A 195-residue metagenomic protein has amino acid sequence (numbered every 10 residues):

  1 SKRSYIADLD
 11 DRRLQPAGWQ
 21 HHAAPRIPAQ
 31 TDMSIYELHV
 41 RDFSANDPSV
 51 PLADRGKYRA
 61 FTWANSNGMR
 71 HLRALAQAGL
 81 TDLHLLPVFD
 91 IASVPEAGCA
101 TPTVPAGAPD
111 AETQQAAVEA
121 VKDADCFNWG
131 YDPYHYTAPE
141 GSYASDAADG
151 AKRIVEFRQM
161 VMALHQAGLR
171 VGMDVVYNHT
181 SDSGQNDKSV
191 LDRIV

Functional and structural regions predicted by a protein language model:
S1-E37, D42-A60: The feature marks proteins involved in alpha-glucan
R41-A64, R70-V195: Substrate-binding/active-site clefts of carbohydrate-active enzymes
